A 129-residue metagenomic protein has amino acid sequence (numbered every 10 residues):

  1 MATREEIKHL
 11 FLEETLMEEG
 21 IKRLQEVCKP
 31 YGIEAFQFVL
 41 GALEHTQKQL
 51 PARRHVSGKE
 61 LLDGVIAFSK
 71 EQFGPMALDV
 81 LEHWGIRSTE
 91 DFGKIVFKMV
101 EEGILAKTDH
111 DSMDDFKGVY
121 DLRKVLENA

Functional and structural regions predicted by a protein language model:
A2-A129: Non-transmembrane, aqueous-exposed alpha-helical and coiled segments at domain scale
